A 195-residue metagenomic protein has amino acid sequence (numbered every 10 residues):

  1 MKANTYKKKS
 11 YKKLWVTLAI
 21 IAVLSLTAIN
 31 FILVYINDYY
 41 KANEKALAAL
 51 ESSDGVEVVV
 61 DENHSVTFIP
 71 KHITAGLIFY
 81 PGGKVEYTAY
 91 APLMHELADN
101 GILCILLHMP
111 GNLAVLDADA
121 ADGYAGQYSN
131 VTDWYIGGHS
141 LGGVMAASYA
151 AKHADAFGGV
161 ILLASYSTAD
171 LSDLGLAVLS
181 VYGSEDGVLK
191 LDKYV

Functional and structural regions predicted by a protein language model:
W15-L33: Hydrophobic membrane-insertion alpha-helices, especially the h-region of bacterial N-terminal signal peptides
T74-G82: Short beta-strand element of the alpha/beta-hydrolase
L93, L189-V195: Short alpha-helix in the alpha/beta-hydrolase fold that links the catalytic acid
M94-A114: Conserved alpha/beta-hydrolase
L107-P110, I161-A169, G183-D186: Active-site nucleophile loop of the alpha/beta-hydrolase fold
G137-A146: Gly/Ala-rich beta-loop-alpha elbow adjacent to hydrolase catalytic centers
D155-S167, L176-A177: A conserved short beta-strand
L174, S180-Y182: Short beta-strand/loop motif that positions the catalytic acidic residue of the alpha/beta-hydrolase fold
